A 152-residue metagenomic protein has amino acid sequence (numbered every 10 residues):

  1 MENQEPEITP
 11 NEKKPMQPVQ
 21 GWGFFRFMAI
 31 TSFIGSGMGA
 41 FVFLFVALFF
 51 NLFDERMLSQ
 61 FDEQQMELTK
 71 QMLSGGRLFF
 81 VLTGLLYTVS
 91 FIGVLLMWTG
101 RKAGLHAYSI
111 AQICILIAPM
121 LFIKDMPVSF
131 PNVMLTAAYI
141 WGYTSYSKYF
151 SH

Functional and structural regions predicted by a protein language model:
E2-H152: Topology signature of small-to-medium multi-pass alpha-helical membrane proteins
